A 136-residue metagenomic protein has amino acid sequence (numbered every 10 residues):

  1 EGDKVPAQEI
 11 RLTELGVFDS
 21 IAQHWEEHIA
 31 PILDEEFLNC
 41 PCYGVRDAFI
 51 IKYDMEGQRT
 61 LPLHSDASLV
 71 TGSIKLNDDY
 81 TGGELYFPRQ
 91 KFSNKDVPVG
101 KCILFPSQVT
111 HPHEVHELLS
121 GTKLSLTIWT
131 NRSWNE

Functional and structural regions predicted by a protein language model:
E1-C42: Non-heme Fe(II)/2-oxoglutarate
E36-F37, G57-T60, K91, H111-H113: Eukaryotic intrinsically disordered and solvent-exposed regulatory patches
C40-C42, T60-D66, Y86, K95 (+1 more regions): Short histidine-centered beta-strand/loop micro-motifs that create catalytic or ligand/metal-coordination sites
C42-D54: A short glycine-rich, His/Asp/Glu-containing loop-to-beta-strand
R46, R59-L61, S68-V70, H111: Short beta-strand or tight-loop elements that sit immediately N-terminal to catalytic metal-binding acidic residues
K52-M55, S65-T81, I128-T130: Short, conserved beta-strand element in jelly-roll/cupin
D79-E136: Catalytic core of Fe(II)/2-oxoglutarate
